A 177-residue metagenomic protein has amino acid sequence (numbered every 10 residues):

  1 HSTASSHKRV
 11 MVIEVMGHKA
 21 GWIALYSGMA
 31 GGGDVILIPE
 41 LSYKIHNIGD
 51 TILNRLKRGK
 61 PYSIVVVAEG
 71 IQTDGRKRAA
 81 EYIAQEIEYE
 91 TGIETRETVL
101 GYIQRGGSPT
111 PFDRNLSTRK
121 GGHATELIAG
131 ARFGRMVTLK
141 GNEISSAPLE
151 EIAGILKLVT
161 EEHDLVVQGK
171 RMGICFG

Functional and structural regions predicted by a protein language model:
H1-E97: Accessory alpha-helical/coil subdomains and C-terminal extensions that flank or cap enzyme catalytic cores
I83-G177: C-terminal non-catalytic interaction/assembly regions of soluble proteins
